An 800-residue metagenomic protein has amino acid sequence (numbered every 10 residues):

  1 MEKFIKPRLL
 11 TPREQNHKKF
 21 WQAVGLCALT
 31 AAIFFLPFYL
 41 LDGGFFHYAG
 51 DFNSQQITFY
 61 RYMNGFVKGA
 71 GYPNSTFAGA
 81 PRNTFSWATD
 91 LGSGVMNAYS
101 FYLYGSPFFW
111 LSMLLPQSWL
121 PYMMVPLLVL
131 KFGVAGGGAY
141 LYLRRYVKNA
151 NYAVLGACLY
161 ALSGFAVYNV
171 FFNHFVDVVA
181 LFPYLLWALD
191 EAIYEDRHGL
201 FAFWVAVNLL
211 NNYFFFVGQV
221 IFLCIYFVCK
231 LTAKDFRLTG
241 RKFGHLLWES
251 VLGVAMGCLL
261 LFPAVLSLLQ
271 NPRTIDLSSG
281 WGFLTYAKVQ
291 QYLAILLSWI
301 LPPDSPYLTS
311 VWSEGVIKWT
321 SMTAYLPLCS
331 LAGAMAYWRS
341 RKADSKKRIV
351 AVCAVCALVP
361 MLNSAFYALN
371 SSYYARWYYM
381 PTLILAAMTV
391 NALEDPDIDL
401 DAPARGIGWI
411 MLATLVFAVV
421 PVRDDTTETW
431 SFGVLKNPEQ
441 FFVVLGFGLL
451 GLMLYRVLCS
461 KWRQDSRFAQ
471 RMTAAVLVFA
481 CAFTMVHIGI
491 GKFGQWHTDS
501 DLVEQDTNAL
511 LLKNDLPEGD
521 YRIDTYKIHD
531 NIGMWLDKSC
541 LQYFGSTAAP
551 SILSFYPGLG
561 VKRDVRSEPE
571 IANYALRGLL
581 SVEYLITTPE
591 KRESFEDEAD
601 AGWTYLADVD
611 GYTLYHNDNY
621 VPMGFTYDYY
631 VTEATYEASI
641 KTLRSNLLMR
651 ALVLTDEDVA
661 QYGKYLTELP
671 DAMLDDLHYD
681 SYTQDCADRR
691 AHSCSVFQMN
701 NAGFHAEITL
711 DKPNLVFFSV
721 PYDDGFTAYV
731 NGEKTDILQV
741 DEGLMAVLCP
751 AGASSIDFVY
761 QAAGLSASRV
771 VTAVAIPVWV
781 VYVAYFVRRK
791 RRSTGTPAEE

Functional and structural regions predicted by a protein language model:
R8-V95, H497-E504, D515-D530, M534: Hydrophobic alpha-helical membrane-insertion signals
P12-N16, V659-A660, Y665-E800: Active-site-proximal, structured, solvent-exposed surfaces of multi-pass membrane proteins that position macromolecular
C27, L128, F132-R145, N151-T232 (+5 more regions): Membrane-embedded helix bundles of polyisoprenyl
P37-Y146, N151-P183, V207-N211, S305-I317 (+1 more regions): Active-site lumenal/periplasmic loops and adjacent helix-entry segments of GT-C-fold, multi-pass membrane
N53-I57, R61-N74, P107, K242-L246 (+5 more regions): Periplasmic/ER-lumenal interhelical loops and adjacent helix-loop junctions in multi-pass membrane proteins
N97-F101, F479-D499, L511-V582, Y620-D685 (+2 more regions): Extracytoplasmic/lumenal acceptor-recognition loop(s) of multi-pass membrane glycoenzymes
E195-D196, F215, K346-T507, A753-E800: Contiguous transmembrane helix-bundle modules in multi-pass membrane proteins
F236-G244, A334-A357: Membrane-interface helix-loop-helix junctions at transmembrane boundaries of multi-pass membrane enzymes, predominantly
